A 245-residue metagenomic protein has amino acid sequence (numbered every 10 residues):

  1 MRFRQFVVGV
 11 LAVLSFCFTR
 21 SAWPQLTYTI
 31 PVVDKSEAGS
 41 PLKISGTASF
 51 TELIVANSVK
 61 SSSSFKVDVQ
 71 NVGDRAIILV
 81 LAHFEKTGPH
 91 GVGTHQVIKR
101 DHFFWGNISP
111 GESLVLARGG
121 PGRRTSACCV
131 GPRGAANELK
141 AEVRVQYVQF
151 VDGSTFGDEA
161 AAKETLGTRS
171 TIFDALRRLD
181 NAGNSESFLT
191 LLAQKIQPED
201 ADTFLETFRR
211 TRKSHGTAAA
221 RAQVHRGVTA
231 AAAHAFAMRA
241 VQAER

Functional and structural regions predicted by a protein language model:
V8-F18: Bacterial N-terminal signal peptides
W23-L26: Boundary of Sec targeting at the N-terminus
N57, S61-S63, V67-I78, K86: Asparagine-centered strand-capping/turn motif at beta-strand->loop junctions
R75-H83, G93-V97: Short, hydrophobic/aromatic beta-strand segments
H90-A135: Intrinsically disordered, low-complexity Pro/Gly/Ser/Thr-rich segments with frequent PxxP/GP/PP motifs and embedded
G131-R133, N137-F150: Short, aromatic- and glycine-rich surface loops/edge beta-strands on solvent-exposed regions
G157-S187: Short beta-strand elements
G183, L191-R245: A eukaryote-biased signal for long
